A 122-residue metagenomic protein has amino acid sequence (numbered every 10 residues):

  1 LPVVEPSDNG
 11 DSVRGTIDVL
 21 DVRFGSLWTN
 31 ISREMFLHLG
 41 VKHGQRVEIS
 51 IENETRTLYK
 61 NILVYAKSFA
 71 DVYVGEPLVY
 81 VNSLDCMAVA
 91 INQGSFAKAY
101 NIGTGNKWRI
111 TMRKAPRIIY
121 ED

Functional and structural regions predicted by a protein language model:
L1-H43: Anionic-ligand-binding alpha/beta catalytic cores of soluble enzymes and soluble regulatory domains that recognize
D18-L20, N30, S50-E52, T111-R113: A structural detector for beta-sheet-dominated domains
L27-N101: A conserved acidic, glycine/proline-rich C-terminal tail/linker
K98-D122: Conserved glycine-rich phosphate/nucleotide-binding loop and adjacent Mg2+-coordinating catalytic segment
